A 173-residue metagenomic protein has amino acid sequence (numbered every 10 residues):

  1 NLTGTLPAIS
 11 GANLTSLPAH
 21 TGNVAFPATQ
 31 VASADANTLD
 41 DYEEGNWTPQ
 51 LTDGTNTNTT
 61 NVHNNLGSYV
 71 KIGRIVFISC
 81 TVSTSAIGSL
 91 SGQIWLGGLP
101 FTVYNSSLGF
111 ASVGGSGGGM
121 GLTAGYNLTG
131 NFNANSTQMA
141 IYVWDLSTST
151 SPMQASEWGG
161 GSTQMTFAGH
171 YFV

Functional and structural regions predicted by a protein language model:
L2, L6-P7, S16: Primarily marks secretory-pathway-exposed extracellular/lumenal segments that are disulfide- and glycosylation-prone
L2, S10, D35: Glycine-rich, flexible loop/turn motifs
A12-N13, A32: N-terminal processing/targeting junctions
T15-T21: Low-complexity, Pro/Thr/Ser/Gly/Ala-rich linker/spacer regions in secreted, extracellular modular proteins
G22-V173: Surface-exposed molecular-recognition determinants
